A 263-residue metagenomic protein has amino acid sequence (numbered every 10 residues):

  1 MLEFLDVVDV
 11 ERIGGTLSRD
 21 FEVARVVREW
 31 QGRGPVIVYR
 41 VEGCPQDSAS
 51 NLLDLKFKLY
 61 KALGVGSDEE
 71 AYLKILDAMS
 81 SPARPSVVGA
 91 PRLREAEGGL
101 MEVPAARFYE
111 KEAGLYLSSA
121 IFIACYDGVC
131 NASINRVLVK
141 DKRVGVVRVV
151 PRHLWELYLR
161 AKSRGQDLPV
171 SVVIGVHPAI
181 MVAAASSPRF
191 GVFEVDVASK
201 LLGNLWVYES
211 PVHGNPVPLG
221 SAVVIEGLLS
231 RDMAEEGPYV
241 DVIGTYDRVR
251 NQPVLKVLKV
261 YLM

Functional and structural regions predicted by a protein language model:
M1-Y239, G244-V254, L258-M263: Extended, highly charged
